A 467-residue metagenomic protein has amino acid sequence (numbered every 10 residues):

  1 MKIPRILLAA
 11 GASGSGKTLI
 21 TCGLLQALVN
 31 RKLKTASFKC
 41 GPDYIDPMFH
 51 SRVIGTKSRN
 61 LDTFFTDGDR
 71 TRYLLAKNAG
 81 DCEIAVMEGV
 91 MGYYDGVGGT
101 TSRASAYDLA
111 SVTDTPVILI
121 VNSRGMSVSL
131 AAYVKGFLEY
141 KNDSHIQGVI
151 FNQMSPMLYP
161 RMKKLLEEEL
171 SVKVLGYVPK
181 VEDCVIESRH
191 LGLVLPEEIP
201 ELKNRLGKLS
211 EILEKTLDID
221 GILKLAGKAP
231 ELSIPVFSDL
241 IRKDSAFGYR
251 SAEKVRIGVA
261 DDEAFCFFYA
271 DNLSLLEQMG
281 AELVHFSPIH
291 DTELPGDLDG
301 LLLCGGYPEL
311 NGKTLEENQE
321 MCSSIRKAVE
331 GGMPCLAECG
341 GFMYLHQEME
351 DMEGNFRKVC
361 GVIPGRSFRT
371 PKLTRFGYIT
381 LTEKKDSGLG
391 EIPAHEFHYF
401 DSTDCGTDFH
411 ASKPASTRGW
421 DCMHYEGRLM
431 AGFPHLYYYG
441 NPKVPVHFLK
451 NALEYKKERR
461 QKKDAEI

Functional and structural regions predicted by a protein language model:
K2-L19, L25-T113, V121-G148, Q153-R161: ATP-dependent carboxylate-amine ligase catalytic core
R5, L33-A36, K254-R256, E282 (+1 more regions): Residues that mark the start of a beta-strand
K39, V174-E182, E282-H290: Beta-strand->loop->alpha-helix junctions that form or flank phosphate-binding loops in nucleotide-handling enzymes
A110, K215, E253, F265-E277 (+3 more regions): C-terminal and late-domain segments of enzyme folds
T115, V172, E330-P334: A short helix->loop->beta-strand "cap" motif at the edges of active sites that frequently abuts
S127-F247: Internal gly/pro-rich beta-alpha loop/helix module that stabilizes soluble enzyme cofactors or their anionic handles
V255-Q319, S323-A328: Phosphate-binding active sites in nucleotide-utilizing proteins
P308-E383: Cysteine-nucleophile active-site neighborhood
